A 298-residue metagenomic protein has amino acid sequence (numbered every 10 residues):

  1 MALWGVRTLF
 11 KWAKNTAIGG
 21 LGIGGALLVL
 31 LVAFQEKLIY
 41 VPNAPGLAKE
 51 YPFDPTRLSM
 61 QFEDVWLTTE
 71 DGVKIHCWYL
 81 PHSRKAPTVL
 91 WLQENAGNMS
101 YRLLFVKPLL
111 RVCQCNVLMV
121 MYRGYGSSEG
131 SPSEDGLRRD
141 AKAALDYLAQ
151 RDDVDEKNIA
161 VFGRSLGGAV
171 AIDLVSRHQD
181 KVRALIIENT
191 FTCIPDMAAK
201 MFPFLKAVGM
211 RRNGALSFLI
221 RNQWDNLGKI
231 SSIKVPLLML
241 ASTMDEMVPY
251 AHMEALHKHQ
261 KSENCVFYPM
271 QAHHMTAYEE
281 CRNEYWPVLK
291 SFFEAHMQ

Functional and structural regions predicted by a protein language model:
I18-W66: An N-terminal hydrophobic leader/cap segment in hydrolases
T68-Y147, A169: Membrane-embedded segments
F105, V235, P249-K258, C281: Short alpha-helix in the alpha/beta-hydrolase fold that links the catalytic acid
D153-S165: Alpha/beta-hydrolase fold nucleophile elbow
V170-V235, Y268-P269, E279: Hydrolase active-site cap/lid region
S232-K234, L238-A241, D245: Short beta-strand/loop motif that positions the catalytic acidic residue of the alpha/beta-hydrolase fold
T243-V248, M275-T276: Acidic catalytic loop of the alpha/beta-hydrolase fold
A272-W286: Catalytic histidine-centered segment of alpha/beta-hydrolase-like enzymes
